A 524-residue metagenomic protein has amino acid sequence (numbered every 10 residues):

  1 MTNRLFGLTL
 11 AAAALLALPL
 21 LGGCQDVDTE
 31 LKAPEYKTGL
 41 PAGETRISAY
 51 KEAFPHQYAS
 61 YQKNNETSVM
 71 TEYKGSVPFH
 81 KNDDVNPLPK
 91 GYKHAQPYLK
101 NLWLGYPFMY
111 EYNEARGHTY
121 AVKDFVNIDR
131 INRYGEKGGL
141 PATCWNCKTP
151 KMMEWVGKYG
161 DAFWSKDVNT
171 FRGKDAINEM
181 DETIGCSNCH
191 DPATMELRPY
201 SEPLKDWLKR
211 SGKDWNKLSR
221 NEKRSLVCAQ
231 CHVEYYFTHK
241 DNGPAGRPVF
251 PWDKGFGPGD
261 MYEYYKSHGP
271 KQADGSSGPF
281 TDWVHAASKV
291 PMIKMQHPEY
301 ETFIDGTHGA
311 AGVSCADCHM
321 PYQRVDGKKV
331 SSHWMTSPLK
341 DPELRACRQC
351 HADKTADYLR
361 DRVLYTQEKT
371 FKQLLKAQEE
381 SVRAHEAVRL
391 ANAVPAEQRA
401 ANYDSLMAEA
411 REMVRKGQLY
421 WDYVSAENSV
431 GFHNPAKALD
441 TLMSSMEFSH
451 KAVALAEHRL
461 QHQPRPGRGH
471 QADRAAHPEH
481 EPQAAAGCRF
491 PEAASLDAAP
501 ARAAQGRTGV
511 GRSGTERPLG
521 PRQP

Functional and structural regions predicted by a protein language model:
M1-L10: Bacterial N-terminal signal peptides that target proteins for export
P19-G23: C-terminal motif of bacterial Sec signal peptides marking the signal peptidase cleavage site
Q25-G117, G157-T183, S187-D317, P321-R465 (+3 more regions): Primarily the internal scaffold of c-type cytochrome electron-transfer domains, especially repeated/multiheme c-type
F108-G138, A142: Asp/Glu-centered strand-loop micro-motifs enriched in Gly/Pro and often flanked by an aromatic residue
K137-E154, G160: A cross-kingdom signal targeting lumenal/periplasmic-facing segments of multi-pass membrane and secretory-pathway
G509-P524: Extended, compositionally biased alpha-helical segments that mediate assembly or anchoring
